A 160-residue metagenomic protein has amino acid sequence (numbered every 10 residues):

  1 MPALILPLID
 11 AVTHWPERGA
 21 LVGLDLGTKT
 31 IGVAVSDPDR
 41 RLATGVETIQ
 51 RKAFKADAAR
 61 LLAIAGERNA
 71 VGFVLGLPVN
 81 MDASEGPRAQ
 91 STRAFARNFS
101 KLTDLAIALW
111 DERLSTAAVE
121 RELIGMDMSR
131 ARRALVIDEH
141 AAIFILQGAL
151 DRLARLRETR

Functional and structural regions predicted by a protein language model:
M1-L24, K29-R160: Phosphate- and other anionic-substrate recognition elements at nucleic-acid/protein interfaces
